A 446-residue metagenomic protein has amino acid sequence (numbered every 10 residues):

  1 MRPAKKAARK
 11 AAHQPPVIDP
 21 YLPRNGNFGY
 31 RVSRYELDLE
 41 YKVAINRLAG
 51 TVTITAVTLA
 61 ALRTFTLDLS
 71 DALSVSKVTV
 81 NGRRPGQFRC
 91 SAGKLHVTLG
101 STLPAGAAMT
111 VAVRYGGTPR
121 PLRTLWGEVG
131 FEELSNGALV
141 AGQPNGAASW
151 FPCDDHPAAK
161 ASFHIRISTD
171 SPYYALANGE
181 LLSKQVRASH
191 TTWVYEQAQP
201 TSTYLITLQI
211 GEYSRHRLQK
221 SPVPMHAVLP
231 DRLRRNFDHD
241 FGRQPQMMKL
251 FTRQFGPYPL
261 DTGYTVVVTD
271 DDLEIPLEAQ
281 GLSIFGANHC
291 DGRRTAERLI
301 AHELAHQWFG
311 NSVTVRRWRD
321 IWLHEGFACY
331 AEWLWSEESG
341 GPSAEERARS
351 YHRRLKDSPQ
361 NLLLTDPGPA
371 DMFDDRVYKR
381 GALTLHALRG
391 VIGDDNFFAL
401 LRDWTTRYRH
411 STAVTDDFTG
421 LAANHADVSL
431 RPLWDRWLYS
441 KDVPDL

Functional and structural regions predicted by a protein language model:
M1-A49, S76, E133-G137: N-terminal, polar/Ser/Thr-rich
P23-N27, A105, R114-H164, G211-Y213 (+1 more regions): Glycine/proline-rich low-complexity spacer/linker segments in large multi-domain proteins
L37-E40, I54, P85-Q87, T98-L103 (+2 more regions): Beta-strand-rich interaction surfaces with strong enrichment in secreted/lumenal proteins
G50, C153-A301, Y330: Hydrophobic helix-coil surface modules that form long, contiguous segments used for peptide/substrate interaction
T51-L73, F151-D155, A161-D170, D416: Surface-exposed beta-strand/loop patches in extracellular or lumenal glycoproteins
S70-E132, S189: A surface-exposed beta-strand-loop module
P259, D374-L446: Amphipathic alpha-helical substructures
L282-R347: Zinc-dependent metallopeptidase catalytic helix centered on the HExxH motif and its immediate flanking segment
